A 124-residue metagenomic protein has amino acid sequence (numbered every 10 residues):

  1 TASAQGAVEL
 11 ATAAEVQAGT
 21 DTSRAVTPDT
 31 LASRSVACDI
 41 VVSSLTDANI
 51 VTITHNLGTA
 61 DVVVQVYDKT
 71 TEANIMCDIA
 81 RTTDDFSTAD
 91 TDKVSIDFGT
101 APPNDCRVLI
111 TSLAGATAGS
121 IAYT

Functional and structural regions predicted by a protein language model:
T1-E15, A25-I50, T59, C77 (+2 more regions): Glycine-rich, low-complexity segments
A2-A4, T20-T22, P28-T30, K69-T71 (+1 more regions): Trimeric beta-solenoid/beta-helix "fiber body" segments of extracellular/virion adhesins and depolymerases
Q17, V62, A73, D105 (+1 more regions): Intrinsically disordered, low-complexity acidic/polar segments
T46, Y67-A101, S120: Extracellular/luminal ectodomains and secreted, surface-exposed scaffolds of diverse proteins
D47-T70, R107-L109: Beta-rich globular "head" domains
D97-A114: C-terminal beta-strand-rich structural cap/linker in extracellular carbohydrate-active enzymes
